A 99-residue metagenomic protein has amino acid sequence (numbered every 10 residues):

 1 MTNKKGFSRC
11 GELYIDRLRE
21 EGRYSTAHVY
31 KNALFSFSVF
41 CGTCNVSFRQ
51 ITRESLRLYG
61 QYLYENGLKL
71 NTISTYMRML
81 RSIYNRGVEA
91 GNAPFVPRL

Functional and structural regions predicted by a protein language model:
T2-N66, N85: Basic/aromatic-enriched alpha-helical hairpins
S36-F40, R49, E65-L99: N-terminal DNA-binding recognition helix of tyrosine site-specific recombinases/integrases
